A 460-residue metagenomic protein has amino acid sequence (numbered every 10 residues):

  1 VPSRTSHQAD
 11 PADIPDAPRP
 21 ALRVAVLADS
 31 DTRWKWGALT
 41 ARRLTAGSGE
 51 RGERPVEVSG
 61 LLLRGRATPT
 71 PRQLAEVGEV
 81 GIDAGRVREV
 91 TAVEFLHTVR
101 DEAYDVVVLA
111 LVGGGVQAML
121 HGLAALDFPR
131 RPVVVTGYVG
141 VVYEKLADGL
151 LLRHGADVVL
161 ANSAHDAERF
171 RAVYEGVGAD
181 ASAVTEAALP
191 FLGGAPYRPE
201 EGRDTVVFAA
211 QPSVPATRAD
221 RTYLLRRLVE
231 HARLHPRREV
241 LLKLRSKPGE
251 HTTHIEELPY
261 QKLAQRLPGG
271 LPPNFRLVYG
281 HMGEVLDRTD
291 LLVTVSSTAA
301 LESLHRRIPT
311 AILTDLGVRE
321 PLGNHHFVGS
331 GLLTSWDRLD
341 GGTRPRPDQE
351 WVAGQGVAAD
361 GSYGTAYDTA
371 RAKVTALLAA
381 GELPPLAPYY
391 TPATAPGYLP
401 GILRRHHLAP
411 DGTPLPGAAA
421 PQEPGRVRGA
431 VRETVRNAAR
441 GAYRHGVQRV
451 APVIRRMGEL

Functional and structural regions predicted by a protein language model:
P2-D31: Nucleotide-activated donor-dependent transferases that construct or modify glycoconjugates
P2-S6, G155-R221: A nucleotide-sugar donor-handling region in carbohydrate enzymes
I14-V24, R54-P55, R198-V206, L460: A short, charged/proline- and glycine-enriched loop that marks the coil->beta-strand transition at the N-terminal
L22-S59, L63-D180: Active-site and donor-binding regions of nucleotide-sugar-utilizing enzymes
W36, L192-K262: Conserved catalytic-core segment of nucleotide-activated headgroup transferases in glycan assembly
H254-L304: Donor nucleotide-activated moiety binding/catalytic core segment of transferases that use nucleotide-activated donors
P309-G361: Nucleotide-sugar donor-binding patch of glycosyltransferase catalytic domains
L339-L460: C-terminal amphipathic helix plus adjacent low-complexity, charged tail appended to glycosyltransferase catalytic
